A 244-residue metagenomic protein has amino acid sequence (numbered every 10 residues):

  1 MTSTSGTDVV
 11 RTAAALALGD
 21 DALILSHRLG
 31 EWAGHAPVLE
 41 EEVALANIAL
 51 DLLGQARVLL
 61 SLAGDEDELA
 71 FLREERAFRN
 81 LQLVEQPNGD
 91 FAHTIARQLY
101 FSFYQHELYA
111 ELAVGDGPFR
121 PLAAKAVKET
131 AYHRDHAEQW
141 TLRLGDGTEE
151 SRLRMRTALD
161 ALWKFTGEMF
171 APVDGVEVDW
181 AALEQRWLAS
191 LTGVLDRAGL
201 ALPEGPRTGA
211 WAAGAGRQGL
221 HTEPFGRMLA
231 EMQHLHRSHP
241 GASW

Functional and structural regions predicted by a protein language model:
T2-A14, L72-Q98, G147-S151, L162-E177: Acidic/His metal-coordination segments adjacent to aromatic residues that form catalytic metal sites in metalloenzymes
V10-A15, A36-Q55, T94, P118-A131: Alpha-helical scaffold segments that form or flank carboxylate-/histidine-based iron centers
D21-L29, Q55, L59, F101-L108 (+2 more regions): Amphipathic, well-ordered alpha-helical segments in soluble domains
L25-N47, Q105-F119: Helix-loop segments that flank and shape redox-cofactor active sites
A49-E74, A137-T141: Conserved alpha-helical segments that form or flank metal/cofactor-binding pockets of metalloenzymes
L83-Q139: Internal, conserved structured core segments that host functional sites
P118-V178: A contiguous pocket-lining binding segment that forms or flanks enzyme active sites
R152-W244: Extended, helix-rich structural scaffolds rather than catalytic motifs
